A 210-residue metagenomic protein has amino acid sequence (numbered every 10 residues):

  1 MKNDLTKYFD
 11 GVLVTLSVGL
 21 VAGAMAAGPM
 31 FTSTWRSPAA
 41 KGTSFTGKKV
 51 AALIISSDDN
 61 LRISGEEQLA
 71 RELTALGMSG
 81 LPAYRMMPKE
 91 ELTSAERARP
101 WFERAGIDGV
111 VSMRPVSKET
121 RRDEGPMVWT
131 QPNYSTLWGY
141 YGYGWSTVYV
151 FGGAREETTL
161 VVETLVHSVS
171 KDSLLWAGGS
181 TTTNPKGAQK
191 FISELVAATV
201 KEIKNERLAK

Functional and structural regions predicted by a protein language model:
K2-L16: Bacterial N-terminal signal peptides that target proteins for export
L5-F9, A95, E103, A188: Structural motif marking the loop-to-transmembrane transition
V14, A24-M25: Cleavable N-terminal signal peptides
L16-V18, V50, I107, V166-S168: Residue-level detection of beta-strand scaffold positions
A26-K48, N60, Y149-K210: C-terminal/domain-edge helix-coil "capping" segments
K49, L53-G125: N-terminal segment of the mature soluble domain
S94-V166: Surface-exposed short loop/turn segments
